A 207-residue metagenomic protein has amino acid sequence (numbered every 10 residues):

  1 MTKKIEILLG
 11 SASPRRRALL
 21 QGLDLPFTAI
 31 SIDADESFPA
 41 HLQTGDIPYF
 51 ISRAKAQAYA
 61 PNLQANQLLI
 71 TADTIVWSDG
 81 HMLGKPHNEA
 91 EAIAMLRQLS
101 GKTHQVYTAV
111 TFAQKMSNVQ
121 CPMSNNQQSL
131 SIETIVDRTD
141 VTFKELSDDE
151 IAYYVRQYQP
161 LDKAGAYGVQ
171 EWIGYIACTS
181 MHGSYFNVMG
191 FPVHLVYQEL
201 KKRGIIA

Functional and structural regions predicted by a protein language model:
T2-L25: N-terminal beta1-alpha1 ligand-phosphate binding loop
T2-L8, T44-A207: Anionic-ligand binding patches
A12, I32, K115: Cofactor-binding loop segments of dinucleotide-utilizing enzymes, especially the Rossmann-like FAD- and NAD(P)+-binding
R15, D35-S37, N118: Surface-exposed, flexible loop/turn segments at secondary-structure boundaries
A18-G22, P39, N62: Short loop/helix-cap segments at secondary-structure boundaries that form the rim of catalytic
L25-P26, G168: A generic short alpha-helical patch detector that favors 3-5-residue windows in or near N-terminal regions
T28-F38: A short beta-strand-loop structural module common to alpha/beta enzyme folds
